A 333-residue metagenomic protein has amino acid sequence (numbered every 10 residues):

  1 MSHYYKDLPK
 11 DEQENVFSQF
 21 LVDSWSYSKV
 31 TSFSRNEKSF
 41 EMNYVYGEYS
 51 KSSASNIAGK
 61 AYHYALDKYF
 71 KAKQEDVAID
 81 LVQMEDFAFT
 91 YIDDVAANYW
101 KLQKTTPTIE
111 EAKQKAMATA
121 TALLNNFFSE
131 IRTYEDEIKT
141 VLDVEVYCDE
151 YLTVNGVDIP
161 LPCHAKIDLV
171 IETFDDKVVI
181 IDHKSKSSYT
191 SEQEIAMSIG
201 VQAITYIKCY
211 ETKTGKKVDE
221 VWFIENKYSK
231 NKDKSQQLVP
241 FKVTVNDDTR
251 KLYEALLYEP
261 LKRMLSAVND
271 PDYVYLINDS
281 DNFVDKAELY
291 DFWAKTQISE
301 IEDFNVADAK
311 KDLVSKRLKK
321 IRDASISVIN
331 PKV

Functional and structural regions predicted by a protein language model:
M1-N56, A324-S325, P331-V333: C-terminal, charged and often intrinsically disordered regions of DNA end-processing helicases and nucleases
V30-T31, R35-Q74, M117, A287-D291: Nuclease catalytic cores
S32-F40, A78-K104, V221, Y228-L238: Short, compositionally biased low-complexity segments
E37-S50, Q103, I180, K186-S188 (+1 more regions): Short amphipathic alpha-helical segments and their helix-coil junctions
A54, A58, A112, A116 (+2 more regions): Hydrophobic (often cysteine-bearing) scaffold residues that line and stabilize catalytic clefts of nucleotide/cofactor
A65-Y151: A non-catalytic, helix-rich entry segment at domain boundaries
V146-K262: Mg2+/Mn2+-dependent nuclease catalytic core
C209-V333: Metal-dependent nuclease catalytic regions and adjoining charged, substrate-binding loops involved in nucleic-acid end
